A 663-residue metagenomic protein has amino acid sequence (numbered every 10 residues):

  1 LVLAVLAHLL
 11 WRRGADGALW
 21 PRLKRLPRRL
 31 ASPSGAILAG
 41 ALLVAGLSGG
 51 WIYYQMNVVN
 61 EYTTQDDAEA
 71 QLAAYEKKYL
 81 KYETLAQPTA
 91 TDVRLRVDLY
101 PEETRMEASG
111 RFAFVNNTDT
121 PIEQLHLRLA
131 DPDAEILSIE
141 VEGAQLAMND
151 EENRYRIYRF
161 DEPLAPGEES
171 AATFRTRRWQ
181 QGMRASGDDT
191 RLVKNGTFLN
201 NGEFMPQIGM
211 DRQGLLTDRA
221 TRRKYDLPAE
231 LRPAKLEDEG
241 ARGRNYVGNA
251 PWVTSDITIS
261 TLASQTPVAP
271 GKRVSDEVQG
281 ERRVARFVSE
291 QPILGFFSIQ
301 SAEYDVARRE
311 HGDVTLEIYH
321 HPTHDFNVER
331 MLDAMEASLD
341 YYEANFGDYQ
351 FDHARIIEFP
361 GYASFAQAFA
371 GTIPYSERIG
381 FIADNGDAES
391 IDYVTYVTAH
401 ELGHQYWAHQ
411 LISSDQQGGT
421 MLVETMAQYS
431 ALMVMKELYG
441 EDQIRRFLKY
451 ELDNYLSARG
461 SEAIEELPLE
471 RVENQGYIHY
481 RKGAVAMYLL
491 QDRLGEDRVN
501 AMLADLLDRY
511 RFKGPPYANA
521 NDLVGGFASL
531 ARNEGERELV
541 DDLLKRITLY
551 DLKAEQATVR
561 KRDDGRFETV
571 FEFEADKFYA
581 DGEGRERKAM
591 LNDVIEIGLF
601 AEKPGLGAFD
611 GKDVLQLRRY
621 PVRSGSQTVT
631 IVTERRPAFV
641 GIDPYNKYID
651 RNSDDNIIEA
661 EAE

Functional and structural regions predicted by a protein language model:
A18-L19, D348-Q350, G476-F571: Amphipathic alpha-helical substructures
P33-R105, L216-R232, R242-N249, R537-D542 (+1 more regions): N-terminal, polar/Ser/Thr-rich
W51-I52, P228-A399, Y429, Y450: Hydrophobic helix-coil surface modules that form long, contiguous segments used for peptide/substrate interaction
A68-Y75, T84, R175-F297, S301 (+2 more regions): Extended, low-hydrophobicity, Ser/Thr/Pro/Gly-biased non-transmembrane segments
E123, D131-E142, V268-A269, N533-R537 (+2 more regions): Beta-strand-rich binding/interaction modules
D131-N195, G243-V247, V622-R636, Y645-K647 (+1 more regions): A surface-exposed beta-strand-loop module
E336, Y341, F381-R446: Zinc-dependent metallopeptidase catalytic helix centered on the HExxH motif and its immediate flanking segment
E424-L494, Y510-P515: Acidic/His/Gly-enriched intrinsically disordered linker/tail segments that often contain short helix/coil "MoRF-like"
